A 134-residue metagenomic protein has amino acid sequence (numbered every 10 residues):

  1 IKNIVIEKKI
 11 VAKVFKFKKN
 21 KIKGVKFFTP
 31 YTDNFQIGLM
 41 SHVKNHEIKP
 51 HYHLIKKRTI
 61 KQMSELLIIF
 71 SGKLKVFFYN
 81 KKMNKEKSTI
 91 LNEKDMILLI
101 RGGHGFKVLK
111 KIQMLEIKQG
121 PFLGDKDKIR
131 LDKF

Functional and structural regions predicted by a protein language model:
I1-L39: A short, N-terminal "cap"/entry segment at the start of jelly-roll beta-barrel domains of the cupin/DSBH fold
L39-K61: Conserved short histidine dyad/triad with adjacent acidic residue
V43, I69, N92, L99-I100 (+1 more regions): A short, compositionally biased micro-patch
V43-K44, Q62-Y79: Glycine- and acidic-residue-biased ligand/ion/polar-headgroup-sensing regions
P50, V76-F77, I97-L99, H104-L109 (+1 more regions): Short beta-strand His + acidic residue motifs that chelate non-heme Fe in jelly-roll/DSBH and cupin folds
N80-R101: Short acidic-glycine-tyrosine-enriched beta hairpin
G105-F134: Double-stranded beta-helix
